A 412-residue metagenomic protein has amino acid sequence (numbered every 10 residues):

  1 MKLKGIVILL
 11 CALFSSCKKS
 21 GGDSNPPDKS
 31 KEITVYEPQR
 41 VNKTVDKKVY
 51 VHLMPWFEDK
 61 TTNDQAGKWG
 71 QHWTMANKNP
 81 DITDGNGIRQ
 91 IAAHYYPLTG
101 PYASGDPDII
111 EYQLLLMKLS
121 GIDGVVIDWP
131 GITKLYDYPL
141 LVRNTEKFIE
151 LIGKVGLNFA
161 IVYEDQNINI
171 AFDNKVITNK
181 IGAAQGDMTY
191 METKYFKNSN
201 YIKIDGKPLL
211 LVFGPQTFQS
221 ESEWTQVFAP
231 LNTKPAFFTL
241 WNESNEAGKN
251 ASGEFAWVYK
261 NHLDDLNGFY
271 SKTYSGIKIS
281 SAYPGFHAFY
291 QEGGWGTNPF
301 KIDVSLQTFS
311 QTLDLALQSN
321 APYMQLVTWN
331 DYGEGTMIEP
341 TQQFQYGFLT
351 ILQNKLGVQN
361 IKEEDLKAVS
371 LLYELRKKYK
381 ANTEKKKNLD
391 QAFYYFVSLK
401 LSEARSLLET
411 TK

Functional and structural regions predicted by a protein language model:
K2-I8: Sec-dependent signal peptide recognition, specifically the positively charged N-region followed immediately by
I8-L9, A321: Residue-level detector of transmembrane insertion/anchoring sites
S15-S16: C-terminal motif of bacterial Sec signal peptides marking the signal peptidase cleavage site
K19-P27: Ser/Thr/Gly/Pro-rich low-complexity, disordered linker/stalk segments of secreted and cell-surface proteins
P26-K412: Glycan-processing catalytic domains of CAZymes
